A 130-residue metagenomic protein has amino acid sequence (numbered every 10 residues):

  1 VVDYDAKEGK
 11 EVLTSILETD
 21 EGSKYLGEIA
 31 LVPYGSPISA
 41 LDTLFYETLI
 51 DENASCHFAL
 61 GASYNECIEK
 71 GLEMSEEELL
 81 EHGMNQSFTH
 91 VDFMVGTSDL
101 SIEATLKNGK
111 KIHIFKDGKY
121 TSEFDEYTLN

Functional and structural regions predicted by a protein language model:
V1-N130: Metal/cofactor-centered catalytic core regions of large enzymes
